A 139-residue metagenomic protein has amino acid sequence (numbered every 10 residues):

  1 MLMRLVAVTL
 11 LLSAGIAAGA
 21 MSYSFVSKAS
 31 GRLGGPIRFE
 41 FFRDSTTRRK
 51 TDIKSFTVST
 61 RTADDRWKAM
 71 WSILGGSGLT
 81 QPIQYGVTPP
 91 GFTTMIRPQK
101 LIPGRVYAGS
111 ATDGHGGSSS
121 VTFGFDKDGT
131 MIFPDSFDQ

Functional and structural regions predicted by a protein language model:
L5-A14: Sec-dependent N-terminal signal peptides
A17-D64, S119-Q139: N-terminal non-catalytic regions of secreted/periplasmic and cell-surface proteins
T46, I96-R97: Short, flexible, glycine/charge-rich loop motifs used to bind or transfer phosphoryl groups or to couple energy/partner
T60-I96: Extended, solvent-exposed segments with strong compositional bias
L79, Q84, R97-Q99, G117-G124: Accessory recognition modules or surfaces
R97-R105, G129-M131: Short beta-strand segments and strand-loop junctions that repeat across beta-rich extracellular domains
L101-H115: Internal, hydrophobic beta-strand segments that form the core of beta-sheet-rich folds
